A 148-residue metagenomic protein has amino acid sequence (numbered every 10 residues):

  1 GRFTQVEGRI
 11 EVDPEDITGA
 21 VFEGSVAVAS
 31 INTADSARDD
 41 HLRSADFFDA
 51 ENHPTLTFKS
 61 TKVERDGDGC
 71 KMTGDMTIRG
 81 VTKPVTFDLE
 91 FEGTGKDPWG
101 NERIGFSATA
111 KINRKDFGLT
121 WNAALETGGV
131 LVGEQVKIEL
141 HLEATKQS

Functional and structural regions predicted by a protein language model:
G1-S148: Low-complexity, acidic/polar, glycine-enriched regions of mature
